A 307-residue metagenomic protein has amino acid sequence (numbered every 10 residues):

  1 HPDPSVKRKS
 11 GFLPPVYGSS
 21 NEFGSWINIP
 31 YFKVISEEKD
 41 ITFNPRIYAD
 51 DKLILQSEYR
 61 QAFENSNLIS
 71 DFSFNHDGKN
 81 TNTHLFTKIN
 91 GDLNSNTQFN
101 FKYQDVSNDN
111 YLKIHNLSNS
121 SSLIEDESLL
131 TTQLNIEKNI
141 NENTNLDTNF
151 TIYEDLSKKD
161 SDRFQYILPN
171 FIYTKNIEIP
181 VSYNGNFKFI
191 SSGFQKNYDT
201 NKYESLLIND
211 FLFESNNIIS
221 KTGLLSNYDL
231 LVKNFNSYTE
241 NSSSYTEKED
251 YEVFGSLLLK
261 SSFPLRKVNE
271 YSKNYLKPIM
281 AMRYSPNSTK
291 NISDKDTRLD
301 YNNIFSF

Functional and structural regions predicted by a protein language model:
H1-A62, S122-E142, P169-T174, K290 (+2 more regions): Outer-membrane beta-barrel initiation region
P14, N44-R46, E58, I69-S73 (+6 more regions): Transmembrane beta-strands of outer-membrane beta-barrel proteins
V16, F74-N75, L117-S122, D155-S161 (+2 more regions): Extracellular loop and loop/strand-boundary signature of outer-membrane beta-barrel proteins
Y17-S19, I47-A49, F63, F74-G78 (+6 more regions): Transmembrane beta-strands of outer-membrane beta-barrel pores
F23-I27, D51-L55, T81-L85, S128-T132 (+4 more regions): Residues that define the transmembrane beta-barrel architecture of outer-membrane proteins
E38-I41, F63-D71, D92-F101, Q133 (+4 more regions): Repeated loop/turn-to-beta-strand initiation elements of outer-membrane beta-barrel proteins
D71-Y166: Flexible loop and strand-edge segments within Gram-negative outer membrane beta-barrel domains
F171-F307: Outer-membrane beta-barrel translocator/pore domains, especially the C-terminal barrels of Gram-negative outer-membrane
